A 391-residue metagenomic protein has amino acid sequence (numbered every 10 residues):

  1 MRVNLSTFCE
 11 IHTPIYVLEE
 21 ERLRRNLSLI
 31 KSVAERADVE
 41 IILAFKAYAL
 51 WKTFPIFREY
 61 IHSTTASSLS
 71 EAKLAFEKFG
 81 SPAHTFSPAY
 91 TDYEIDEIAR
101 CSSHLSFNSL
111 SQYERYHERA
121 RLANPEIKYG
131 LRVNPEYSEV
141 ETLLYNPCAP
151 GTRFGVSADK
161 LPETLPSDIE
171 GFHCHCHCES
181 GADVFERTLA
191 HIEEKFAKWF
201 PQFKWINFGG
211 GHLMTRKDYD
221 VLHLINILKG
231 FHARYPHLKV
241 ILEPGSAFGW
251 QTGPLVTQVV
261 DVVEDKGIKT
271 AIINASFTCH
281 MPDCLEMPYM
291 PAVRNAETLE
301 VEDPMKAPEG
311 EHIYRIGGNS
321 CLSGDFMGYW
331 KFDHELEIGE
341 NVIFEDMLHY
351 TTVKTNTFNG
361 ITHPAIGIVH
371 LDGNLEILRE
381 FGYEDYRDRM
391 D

Functional and structural regions predicted by a protein language model:
R2-G80, F86-A89, S276, F332-E345 (+2 more regions): N-terminal capping/small domains of soluble enzymes
S6-I11, E170-H175, G209-G210: A short small-residue
V39-W205, Y219, I227-G230: Active-site-proximal beta-alpha core segment in soluble small-molecule metabolic enzymes
E40-I41, H62-S63, P82-H84, S103-H104 (+9 more regions): Structural motif
H175-H177, I206-T215, P244-A247: Glycine-rich beta-strand-to-loop/alpha-helix junction loops that act as flexible
I227, L242-D391: Charged (often Lys/Glu-rich) extended helix/loop segments that serve as interaction or gating elements
